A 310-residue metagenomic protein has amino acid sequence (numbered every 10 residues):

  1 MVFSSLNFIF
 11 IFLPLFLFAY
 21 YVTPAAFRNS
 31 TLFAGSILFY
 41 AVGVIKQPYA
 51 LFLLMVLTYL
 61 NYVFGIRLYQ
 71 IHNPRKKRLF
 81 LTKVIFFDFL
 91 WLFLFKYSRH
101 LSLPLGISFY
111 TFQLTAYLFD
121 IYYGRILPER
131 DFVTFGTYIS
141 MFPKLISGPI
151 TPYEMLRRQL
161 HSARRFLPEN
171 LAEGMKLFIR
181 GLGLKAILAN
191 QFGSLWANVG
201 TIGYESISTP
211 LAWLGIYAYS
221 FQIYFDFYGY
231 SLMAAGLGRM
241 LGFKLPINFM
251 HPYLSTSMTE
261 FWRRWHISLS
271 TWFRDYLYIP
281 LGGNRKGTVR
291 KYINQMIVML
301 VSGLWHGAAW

Functional and structural regions predicted by a protein language model:
M1-W310: Membrane-embedded transmembrane alpha-helical bundles that form the catalytic cores of multi-pass lipid-modifying
